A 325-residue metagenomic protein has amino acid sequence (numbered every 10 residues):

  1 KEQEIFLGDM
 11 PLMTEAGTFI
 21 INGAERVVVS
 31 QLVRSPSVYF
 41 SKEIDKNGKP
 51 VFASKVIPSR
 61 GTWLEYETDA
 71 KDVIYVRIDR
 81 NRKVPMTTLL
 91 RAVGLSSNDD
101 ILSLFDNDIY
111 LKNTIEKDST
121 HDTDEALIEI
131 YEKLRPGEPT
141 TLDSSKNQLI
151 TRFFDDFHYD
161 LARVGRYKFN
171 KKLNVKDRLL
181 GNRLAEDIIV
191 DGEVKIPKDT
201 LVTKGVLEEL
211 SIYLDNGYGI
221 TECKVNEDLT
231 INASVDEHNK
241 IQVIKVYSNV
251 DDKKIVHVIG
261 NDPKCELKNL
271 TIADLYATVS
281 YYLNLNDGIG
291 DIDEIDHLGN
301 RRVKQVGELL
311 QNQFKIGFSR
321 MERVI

Functional and structural regions predicted by a protein language model:
K1-I325: N-terminal non-catalytic structural scaffold regions of very large proteins
